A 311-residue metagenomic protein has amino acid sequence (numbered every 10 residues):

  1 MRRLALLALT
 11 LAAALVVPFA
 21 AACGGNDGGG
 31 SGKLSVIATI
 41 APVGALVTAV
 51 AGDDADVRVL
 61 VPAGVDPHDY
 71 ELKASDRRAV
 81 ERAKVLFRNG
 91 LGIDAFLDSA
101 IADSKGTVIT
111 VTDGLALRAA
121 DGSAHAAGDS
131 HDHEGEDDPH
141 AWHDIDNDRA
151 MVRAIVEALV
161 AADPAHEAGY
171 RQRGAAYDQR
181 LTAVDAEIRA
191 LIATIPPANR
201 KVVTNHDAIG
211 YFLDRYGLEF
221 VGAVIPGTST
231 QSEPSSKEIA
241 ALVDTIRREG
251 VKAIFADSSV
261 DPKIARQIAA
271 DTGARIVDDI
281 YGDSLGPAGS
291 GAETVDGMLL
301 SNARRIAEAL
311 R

Functional and structural regions predicted by a protein language model:
R3-A13, P18-R311: Extracytoplasmic metal-acquisition and chelation regions
